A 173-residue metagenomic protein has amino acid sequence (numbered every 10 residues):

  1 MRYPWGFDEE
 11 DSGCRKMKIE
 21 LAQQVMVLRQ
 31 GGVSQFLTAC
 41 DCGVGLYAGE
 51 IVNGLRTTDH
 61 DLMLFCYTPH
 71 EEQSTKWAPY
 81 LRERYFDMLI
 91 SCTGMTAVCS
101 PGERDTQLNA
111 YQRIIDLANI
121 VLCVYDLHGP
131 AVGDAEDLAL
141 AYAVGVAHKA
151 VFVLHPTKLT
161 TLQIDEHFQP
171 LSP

Functional and structural regions predicted by a protein language model:
M1-S172: Acidic/glycine-enriched connector segments
